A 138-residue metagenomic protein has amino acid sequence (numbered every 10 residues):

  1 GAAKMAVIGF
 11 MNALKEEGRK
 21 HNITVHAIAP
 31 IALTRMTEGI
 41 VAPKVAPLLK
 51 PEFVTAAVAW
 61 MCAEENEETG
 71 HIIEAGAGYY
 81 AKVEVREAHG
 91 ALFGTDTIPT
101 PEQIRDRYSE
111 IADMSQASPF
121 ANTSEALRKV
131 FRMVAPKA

Functional and structural regions predicted by a protein language model:
A3: Active-site helix of classical SDR
A6-G9, F53: Conserved cofactor-binding/catalytic machinery of classical short-chain dehydrogenase/reductase
I8-G9, K15-P30, N66-A75: Conserved Rossmann-fold SDR core element
M11, K15, T37, V58-A59: Generic hydrophobic alpha-helical scaffold/packing signal
G18, I23-P43, A81: Flexible, glycine-rich beta-alpha linker
A27, V45-K137: C-terminal helical subdomain
